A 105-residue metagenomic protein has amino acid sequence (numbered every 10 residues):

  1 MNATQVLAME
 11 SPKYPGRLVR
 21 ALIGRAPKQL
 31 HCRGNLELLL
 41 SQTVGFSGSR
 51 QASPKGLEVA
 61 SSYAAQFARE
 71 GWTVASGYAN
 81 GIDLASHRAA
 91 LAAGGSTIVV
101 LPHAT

Functional and structural regions predicted by a protein language model:
M1-R69: Short, positively charged patches
A64, T73-A75, A79, D83-T105: Phosphate/pyrophosphate-binding betaalpha-module
